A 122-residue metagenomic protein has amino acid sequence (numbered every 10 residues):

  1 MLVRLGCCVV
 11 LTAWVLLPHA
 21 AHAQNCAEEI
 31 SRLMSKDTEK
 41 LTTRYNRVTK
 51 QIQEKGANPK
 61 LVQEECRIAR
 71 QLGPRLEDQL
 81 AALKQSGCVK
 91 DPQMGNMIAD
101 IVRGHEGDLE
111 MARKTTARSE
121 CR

Functional and structural regions predicted by a protein language model:
M1-V9: Bacterial N-terminal signal peptides that target proteins for export
C7, D37-K40, V48, Q63 (+4 more regions): Helix-centric, low-specificity signal for extended rod-like, repetitive segments
L11-T12, E29-I30, R70, P92: Extracellular/secretory pathway and lumenal proteins
A13-A21: C-terminal segment of classical bacterial N-terminal signal peptides
A21-Q63, A117-R122: Immediate post-signal-peptide N-terminus of mature secreted/exported proteins
R67-R122: Compact alpha-helical subdomains of small soluble proteins
